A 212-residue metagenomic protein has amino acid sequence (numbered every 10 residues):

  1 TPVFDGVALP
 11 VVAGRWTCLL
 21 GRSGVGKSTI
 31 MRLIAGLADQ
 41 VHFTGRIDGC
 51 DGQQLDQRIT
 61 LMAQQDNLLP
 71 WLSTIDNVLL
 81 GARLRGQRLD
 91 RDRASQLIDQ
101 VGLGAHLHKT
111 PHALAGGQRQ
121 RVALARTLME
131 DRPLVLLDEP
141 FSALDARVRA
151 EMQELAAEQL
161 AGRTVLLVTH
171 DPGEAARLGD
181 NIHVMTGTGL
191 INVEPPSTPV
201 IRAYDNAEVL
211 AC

Functional and structural regions predicted by a protein language model:
V3-G6: Conserved structural motif at the start of ABC-family nucleotide-binding domains
A35: Helix-to-loop junction immediately C-terminal to a conserved catalytic motif
D90-H106: Conserved ABC ATPase "signature" region
T110-L114, Q118: Conserved ABC ATPase signature
L124: Hydrophobic anchor residue at the start of the ABC signature
M129-P133: A short, proline-enriched helix->beta-strand linker immediately N-terminal to the Walker B motif in ABC-type P-loop
R149-A161: Helical segment within the ABC ATPase nucleotide-binding domain
G162-T169: Conserved H-loop
